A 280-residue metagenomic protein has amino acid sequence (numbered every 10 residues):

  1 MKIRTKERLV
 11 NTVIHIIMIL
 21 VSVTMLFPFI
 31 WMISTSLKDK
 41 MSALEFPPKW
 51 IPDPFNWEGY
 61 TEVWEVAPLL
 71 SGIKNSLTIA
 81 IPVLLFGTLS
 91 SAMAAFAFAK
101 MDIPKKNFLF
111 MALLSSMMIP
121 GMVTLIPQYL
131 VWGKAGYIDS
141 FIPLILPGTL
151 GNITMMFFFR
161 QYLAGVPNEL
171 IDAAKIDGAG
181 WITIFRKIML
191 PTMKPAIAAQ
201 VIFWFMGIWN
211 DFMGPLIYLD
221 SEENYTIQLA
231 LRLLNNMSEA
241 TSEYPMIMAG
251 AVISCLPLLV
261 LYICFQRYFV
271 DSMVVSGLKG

Functional and structural regions predicted by a protein language model:
K2-G280: A structural signal for multi-pass alpha-helical bundles of membrane permease subunits that mediate small-molecule
